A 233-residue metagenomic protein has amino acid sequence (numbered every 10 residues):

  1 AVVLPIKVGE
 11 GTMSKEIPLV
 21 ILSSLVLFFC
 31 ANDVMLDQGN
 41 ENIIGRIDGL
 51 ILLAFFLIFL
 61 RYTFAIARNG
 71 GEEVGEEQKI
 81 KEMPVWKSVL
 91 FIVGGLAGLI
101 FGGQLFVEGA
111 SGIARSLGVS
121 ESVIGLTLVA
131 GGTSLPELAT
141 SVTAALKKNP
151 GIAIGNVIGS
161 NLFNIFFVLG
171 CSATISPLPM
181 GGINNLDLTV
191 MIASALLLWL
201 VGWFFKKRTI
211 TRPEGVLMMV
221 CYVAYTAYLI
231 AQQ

Functional and structural regions predicted by a protein language model:
A1-Q233: Hydrophobic alpha-helical segments, chiefly the membrane-spanning helices and signal/signal-anchor peptides
